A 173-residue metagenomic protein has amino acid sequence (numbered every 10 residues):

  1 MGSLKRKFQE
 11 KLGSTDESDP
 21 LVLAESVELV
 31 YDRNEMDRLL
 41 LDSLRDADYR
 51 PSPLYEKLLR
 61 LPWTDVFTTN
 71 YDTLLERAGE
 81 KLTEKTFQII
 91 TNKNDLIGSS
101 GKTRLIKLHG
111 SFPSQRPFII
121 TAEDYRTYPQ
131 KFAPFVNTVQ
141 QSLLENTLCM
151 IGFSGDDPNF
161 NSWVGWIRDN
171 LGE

Functional and structural regions predicted by a protein language model:
M1-T147, F153-E173: Conserved catalytic-core helix/loop/strand module for nucleotide-ribose chemistry
